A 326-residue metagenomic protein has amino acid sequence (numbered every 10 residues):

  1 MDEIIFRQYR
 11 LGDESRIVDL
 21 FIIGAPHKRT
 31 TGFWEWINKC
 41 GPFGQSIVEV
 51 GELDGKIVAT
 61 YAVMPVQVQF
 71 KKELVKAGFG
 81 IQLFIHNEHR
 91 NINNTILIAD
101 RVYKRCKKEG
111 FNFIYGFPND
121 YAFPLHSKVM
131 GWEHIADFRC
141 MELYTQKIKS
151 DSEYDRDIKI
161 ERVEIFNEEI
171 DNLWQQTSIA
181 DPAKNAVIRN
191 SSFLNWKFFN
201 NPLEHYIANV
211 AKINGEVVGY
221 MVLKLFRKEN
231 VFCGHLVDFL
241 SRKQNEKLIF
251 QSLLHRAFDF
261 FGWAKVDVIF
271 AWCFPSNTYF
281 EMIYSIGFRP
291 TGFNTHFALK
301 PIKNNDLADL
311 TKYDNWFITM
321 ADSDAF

Functional and structural regions predicted by a protein language model:
M1-G12, K147-E168: Conserved N-terminal entry element of GNAT/NAT acetyltransferase domains
I4-L83, D120-Y121, F166-R242: A conserved beta-strand-loop-helix scaffold within acyl/acetyltransferase catalytic domains
S15, D19-I22, D100, K104 (+4 more regions): A broad, structural surface signal
P65, N112-R156, I207, I213 (+2 more regions): Active-site/acyl-donor-binding loops of N-acyltransferases
Q82-I85, R90-K104, E246-D259: Conserved acetyl-CoA-binding loop-helix of GNAT-fold acetyltransferases
E88-R90, I98-Y121, L125-S127: Membrane-interface helix-loop-helix junctions at boundaries between adjacent transmembrane segments
